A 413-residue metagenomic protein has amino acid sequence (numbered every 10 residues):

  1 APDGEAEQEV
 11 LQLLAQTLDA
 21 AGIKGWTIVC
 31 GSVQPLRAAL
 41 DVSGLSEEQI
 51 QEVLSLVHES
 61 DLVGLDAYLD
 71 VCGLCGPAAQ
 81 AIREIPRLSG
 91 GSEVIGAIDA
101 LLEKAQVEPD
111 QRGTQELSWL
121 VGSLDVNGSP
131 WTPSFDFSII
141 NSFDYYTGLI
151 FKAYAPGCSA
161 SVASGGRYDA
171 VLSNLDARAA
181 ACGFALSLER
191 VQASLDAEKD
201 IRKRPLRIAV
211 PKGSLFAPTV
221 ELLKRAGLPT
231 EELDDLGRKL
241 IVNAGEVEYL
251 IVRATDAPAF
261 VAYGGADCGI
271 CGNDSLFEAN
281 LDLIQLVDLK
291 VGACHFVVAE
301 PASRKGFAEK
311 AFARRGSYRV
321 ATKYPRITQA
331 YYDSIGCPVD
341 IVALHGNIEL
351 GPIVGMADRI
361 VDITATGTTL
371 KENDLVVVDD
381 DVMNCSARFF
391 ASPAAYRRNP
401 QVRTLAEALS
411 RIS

Functional and structural regions predicted by a protein language model:
A1-E5, K24-T27, E52-L56, K104-Q111 (+3 more regions): Flexible, glycine/proline-enriched loop segments at strand-loop-helix junctions that form or flank small-ligand binding
A1-K24, Y68-R202: Positively charged, Gly/Ser-enriched RNA/tRNA-binding surfaces
G4-Q8, Q12, C30, E47 (+9 more regions): Short, amphipathic alpha-helical segments
T27-G31, S134, D362: A structural signal for short, well-ordered beta-strand segments and their strand-loop junctions that often border
G31-A38: Short, conserved phosphate-binding/catalytic loop or strand-edge motifs used in phosphoryl-/nucleotidyl-transfer
G44-A67: Acidic, His- and aromatic-enriched active-site or binding-groove loops in soluble protein domains that engage sugars
E47, C72-A79, I360-T369: A polyampholytic, Gly/Pro-enriched intrinsically disordered region
I201-S413: Domain-level signature for soluble enzymes in the chorismate/prephenate branch of the shikimate pathway
